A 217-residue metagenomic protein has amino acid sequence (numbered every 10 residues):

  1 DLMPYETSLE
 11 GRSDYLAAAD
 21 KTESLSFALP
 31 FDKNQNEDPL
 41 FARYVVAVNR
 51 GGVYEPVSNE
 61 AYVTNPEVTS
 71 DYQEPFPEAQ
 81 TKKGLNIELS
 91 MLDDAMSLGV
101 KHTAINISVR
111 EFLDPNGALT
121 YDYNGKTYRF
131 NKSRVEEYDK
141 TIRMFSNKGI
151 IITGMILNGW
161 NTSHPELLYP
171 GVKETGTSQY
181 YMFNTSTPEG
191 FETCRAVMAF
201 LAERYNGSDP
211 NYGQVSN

Functional and structural regions predicted by a protein language model:
D1-D71: Beta-strand-enriched, solvent-exposed domains that form extended recognition/catalytic surfaces
P4, P30, P39, P56 (+7 more regions): Proline-rich intrinsically disordered, low-complexity coils
K21, N36-L40, P77-A79, S146 (+1 more regions): Solvent-exposed loop and beta-edge segments used for protein-protein assembly and interaction
F27, L85, I150: Extra-cytoplasmic beta-strand recognition segments
P30, F41, Y54-V109: Boundary/entry segment of secreted carbohydrate-active catalytic domains
N34-E37, D71-E78, L119-Y123: Short linear motifs in intrinsically disordered
Q35, Q73, Q80, Q179-M182 (+1 more regions): Residue-identity detector for glutamine
L98-N217: Substrate-binding cleft and catalytic face of glycoside hydrolase catalytic domains, especially the flexible beta-alpha
